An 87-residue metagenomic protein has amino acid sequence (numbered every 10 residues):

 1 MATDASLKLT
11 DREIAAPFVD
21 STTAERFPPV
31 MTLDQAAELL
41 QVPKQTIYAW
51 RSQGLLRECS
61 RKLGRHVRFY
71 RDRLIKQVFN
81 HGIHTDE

Functional and structural regions predicted by a protein language model:
M1-A2: General nucleic-acid-binding
A5, R12, D34, T85-E87: Serine/threonine-rich, low-complexity intrinsically disordered segments
S6-P29: A detector for short, charged/polar N-terminal pre-domain segments
L9, Y70-R73: Compositionally biased, low-complexity intrinsically disordered regions
T23, D34, T46, F79-G82: N-terminal regions of proteins, emphasizing targeting and processing segments when present
L33, L39-R68: Major-groove DNA-recognition helix of helix-turn-helix-type DNA-binding domains
D72-E87: A short, Lys/Arg-enriched interface patch at domain edges and termini
